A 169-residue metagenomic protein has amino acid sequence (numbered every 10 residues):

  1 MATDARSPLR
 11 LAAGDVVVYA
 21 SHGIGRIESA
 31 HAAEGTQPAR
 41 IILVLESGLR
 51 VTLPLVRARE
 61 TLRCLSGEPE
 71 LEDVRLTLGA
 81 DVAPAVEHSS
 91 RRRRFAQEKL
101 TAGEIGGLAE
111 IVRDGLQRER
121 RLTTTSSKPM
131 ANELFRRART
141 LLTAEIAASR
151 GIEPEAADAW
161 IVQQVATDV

Functional and structural regions predicted by a protein language model:
M1-A13: Mixed-charge, Lys/Arg-rich low-complexity intrinsically disordered regions
D15-V16, I41: Residue-level detector of beta-strand structural context in well-folded domains
G23-A33: Short beta-strand-centered aromatic/proline hotspots
E34-I42: Short aromatic-glycine-enriched beta-strand elements
I41-R57: A short macromolecule-binding patch
A58-V169: Charge/polar-rich, low-complexity and marginally structured segments
